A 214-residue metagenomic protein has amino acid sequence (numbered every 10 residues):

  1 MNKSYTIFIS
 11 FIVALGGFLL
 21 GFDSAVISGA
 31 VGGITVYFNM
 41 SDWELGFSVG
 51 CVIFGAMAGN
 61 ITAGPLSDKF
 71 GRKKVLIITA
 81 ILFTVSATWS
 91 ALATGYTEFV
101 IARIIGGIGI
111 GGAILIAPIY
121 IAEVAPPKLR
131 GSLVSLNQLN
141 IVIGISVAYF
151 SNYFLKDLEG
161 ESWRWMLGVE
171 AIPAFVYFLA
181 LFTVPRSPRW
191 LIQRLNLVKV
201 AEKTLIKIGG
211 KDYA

Functional and structural regions predicted by a protein language model:
M1-A214: Transmembrane-helix signature of 12-pass secondary carriers
